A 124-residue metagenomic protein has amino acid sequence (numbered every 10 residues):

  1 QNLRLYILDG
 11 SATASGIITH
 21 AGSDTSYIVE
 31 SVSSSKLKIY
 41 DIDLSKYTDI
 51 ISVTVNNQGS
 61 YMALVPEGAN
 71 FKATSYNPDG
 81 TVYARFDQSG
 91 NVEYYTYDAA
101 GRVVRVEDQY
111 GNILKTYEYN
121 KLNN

Functional and structural regions predicted by a protein language model:
Q1-L8, T13-D87, N91-N124: Beta-strand elements of repeat-based all-beta scaffolds
